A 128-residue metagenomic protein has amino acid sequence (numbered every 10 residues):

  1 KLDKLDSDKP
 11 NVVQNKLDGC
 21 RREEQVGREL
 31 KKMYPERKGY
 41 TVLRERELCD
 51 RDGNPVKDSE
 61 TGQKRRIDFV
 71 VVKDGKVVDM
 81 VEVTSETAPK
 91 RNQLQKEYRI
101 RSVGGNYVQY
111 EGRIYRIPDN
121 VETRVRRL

Functional and structural regions predicted by a protein language model:
K1-L128: Catalytic toxin/effector domains delivered as secreted proteins or via bacterial secretion systems
